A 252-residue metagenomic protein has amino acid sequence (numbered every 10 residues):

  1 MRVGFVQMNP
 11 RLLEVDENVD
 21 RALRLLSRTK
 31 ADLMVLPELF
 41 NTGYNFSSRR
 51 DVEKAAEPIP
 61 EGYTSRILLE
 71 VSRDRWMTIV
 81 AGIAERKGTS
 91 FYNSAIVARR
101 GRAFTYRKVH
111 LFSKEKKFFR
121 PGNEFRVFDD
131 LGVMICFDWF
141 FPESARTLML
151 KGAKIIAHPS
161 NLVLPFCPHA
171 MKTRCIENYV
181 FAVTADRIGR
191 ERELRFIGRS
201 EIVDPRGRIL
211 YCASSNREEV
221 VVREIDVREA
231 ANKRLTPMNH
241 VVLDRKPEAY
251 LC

Functional and structural regions predicted by a protein language model:
M1-F5: Extreme N-terminal starter segment of soluble prokaryotic enzymes
Q7-L13: Short polar catalytic/cofactor-binding loops
L23-R99, F104, L164-N178: Cys-nucleophile CN-hydrolase/nitrilase-fold catalytic domain and related Cys-dependent amidase chemistry that acts on
E57, R86-K151, S160, F166-H169 (+1 more regions): Active-site catalytic loop in hydrolytic enzyme cores
Y63-T78, F140-V220: CN hydrolase (nitrilase-like) catalytic-core segments centered on the catalytic cysteine and neighboring Lys/Glu
A81-I83, S94-V97, R126-V127, S200-I202 (+1 more regions): Short beta-strand scaffold segments in enzyme catalytic cores
A230-C252: A conserved C-terminal secondary-structure "cap"
